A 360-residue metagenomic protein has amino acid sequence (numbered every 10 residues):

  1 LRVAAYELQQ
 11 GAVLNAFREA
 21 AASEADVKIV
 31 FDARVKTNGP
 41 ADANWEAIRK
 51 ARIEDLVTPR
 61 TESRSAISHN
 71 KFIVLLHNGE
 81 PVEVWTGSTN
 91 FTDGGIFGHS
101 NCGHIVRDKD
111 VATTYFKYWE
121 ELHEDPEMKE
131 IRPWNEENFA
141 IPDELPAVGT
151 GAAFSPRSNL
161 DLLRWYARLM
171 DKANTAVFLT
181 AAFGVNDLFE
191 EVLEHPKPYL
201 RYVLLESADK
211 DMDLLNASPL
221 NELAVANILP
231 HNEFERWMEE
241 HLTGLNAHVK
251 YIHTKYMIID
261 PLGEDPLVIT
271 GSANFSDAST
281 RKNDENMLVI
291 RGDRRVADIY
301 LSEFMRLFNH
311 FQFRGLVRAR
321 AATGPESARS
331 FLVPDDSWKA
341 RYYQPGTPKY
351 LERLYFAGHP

Functional and structural regions predicted by a protein language model:
A4, G87, T180: Conserved residues at the C-terminal ends of beta-strands
Y6, S155, L245: Glycine- and other small-residue-rich loops at beta-strand/loop junctions that grip anionic moieties
Y6-Q10, F183-V185: Gly/Ser/Thr-rich loops at beta-strand to alpha-helix junctions that form or flank small-molecule/cofactor-binding
N15-G98, I105, K109-A112, H123-E127 (+1 more regions): PLD/PLD-like phosphodiesterase catalytic module centered on the HKD motif
G98-C102, R107-L162: Aromatic-Pro/Gly-enriched surface loop or interdomain linker that acts as a lid/target-recognition segment
A140-L205, D209-M212: Beta-propeller domains
